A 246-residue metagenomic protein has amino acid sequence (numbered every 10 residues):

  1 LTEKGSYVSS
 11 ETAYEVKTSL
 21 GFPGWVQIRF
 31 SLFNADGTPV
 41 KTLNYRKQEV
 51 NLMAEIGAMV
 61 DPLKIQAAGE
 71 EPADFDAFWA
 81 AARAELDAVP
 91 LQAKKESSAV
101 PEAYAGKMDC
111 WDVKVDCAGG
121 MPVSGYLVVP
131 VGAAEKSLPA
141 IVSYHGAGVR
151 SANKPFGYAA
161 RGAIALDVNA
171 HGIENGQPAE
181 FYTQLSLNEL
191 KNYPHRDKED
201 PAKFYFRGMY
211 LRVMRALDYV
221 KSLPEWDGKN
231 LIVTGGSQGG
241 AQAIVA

Functional and structural regions predicted by a protein language model:
T2-E11, D36-G69: Short beta-strand elements
K4-G5, A84-K136: N-terminal cap/lid segment of alpha/beta-hydrolase-fold proteins
K17-W25: Surface-exposed, short loops/turns at beta-strand junctions within beta-sandwich domains
Y144-V149: Active-site glycine-rich loops that stabilize anionic/oxyanionic intermediates across multiple enzyme folds
R150-Y219: Cap/lid segment of the alpha/beta-hydrolase catalytic domain
P224-G236: Alpha/beta-hydrolase fold nucleophile elbow
G235-G239, A243: Gly/Ala-rich beta-loop-alpha elbow adjacent to hydrolase catalytic centers
